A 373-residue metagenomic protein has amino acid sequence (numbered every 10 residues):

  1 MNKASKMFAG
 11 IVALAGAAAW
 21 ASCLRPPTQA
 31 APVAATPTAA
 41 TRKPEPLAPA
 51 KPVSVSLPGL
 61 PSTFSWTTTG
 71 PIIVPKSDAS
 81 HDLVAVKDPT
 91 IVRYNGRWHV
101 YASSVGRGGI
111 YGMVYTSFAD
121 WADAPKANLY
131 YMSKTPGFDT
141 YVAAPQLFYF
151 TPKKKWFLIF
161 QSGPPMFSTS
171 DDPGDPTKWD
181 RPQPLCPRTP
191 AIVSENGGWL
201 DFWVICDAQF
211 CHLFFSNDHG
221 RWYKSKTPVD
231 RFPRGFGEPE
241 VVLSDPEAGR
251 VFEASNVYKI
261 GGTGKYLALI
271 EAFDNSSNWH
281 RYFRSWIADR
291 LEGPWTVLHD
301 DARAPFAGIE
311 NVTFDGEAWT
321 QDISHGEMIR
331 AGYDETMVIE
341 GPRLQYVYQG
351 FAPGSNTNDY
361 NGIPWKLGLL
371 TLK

Functional and structural regions predicted by a protein language model:
M1-A9: Bacterial N-terminal signal peptides that target proteins for export
A9-A19: Bacterial N-terminal signal peptides
G10-I11, P32, P52-S54: Detector for intrinsically disordered, low-structure N-terminal pre-sequences
A19-R25: Juxtamembrane cytosolic interface motif at the C-terminal end of transmembrane helices
L24, T36, T41-A254, K259-W319 (+1 more regions): Beta-rich carbohydrate-recognition and catalytic domains
H325: Active-site pocket scaffolds in enzymes
